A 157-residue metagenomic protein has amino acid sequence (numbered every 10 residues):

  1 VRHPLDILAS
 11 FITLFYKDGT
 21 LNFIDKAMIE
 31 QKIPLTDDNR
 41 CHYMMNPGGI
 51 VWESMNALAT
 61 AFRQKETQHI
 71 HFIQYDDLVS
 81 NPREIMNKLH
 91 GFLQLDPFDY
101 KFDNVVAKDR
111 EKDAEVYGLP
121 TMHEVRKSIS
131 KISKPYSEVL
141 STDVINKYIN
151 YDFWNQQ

Functional and structural regions predicted by a protein language model:
V1-Y100, E115-H123: PAPS-dependent sulfotransferase catalytic domain
C41-H42, A107, R126, V144: Alpha-helical interaction segments
Q64, E111, E124-S128, I132: Positively charged, low-complexity intrinsically disordered regions
V79-S80, D103, S130-S133: Generic, ordered loop/turn and secondary-structure boundary motif
N104-D113: Post-kinase regulatory C-tail/linker adjacent to protein kinase catalytic domains
R126-Q157: C-terminal accessory extensions appended to soluble enzyme cores
